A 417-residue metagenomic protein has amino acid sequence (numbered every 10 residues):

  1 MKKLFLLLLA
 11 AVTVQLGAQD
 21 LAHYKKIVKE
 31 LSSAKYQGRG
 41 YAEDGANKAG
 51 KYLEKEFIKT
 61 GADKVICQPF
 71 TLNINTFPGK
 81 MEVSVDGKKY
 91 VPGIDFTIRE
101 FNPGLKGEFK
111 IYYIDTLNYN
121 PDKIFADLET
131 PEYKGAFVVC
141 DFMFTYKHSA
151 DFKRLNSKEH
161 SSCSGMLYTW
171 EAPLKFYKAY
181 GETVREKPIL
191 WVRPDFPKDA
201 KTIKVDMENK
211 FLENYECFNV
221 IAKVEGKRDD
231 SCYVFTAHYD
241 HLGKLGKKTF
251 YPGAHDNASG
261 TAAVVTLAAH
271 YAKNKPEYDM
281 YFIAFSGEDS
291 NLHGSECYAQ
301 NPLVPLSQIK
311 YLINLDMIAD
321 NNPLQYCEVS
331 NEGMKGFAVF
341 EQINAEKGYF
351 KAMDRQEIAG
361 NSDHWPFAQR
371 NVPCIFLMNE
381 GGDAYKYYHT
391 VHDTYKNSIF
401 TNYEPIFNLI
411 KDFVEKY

Functional and structural regions predicted by a protein language model:
M1-A22: Bacterial Sec-dependent N-terminal signal peptides
D20-D44, T60, I66, K80-V85 (+3 more regions): N-terminal capping segment at the start of a domain
A34-D44, P69-L72, Y113-I114, C140-Y146 (+6 more regions): Second-shell loop/turn segments in exported
Q37-Y146: Noncatalytic luminal/extracellular "stalk/propeptide" segments of secretory-pathway proteins
P103-I111, D115-D122, W170-G253, A269 (+1 more regions): Soluble metallo-hydrolase cores and metallopeptidase-like ectodomains found primarily in the secretory/periplasmic
F142-M143, V220, F235, D240-H241 (+2 more regions): Alpha-helical metal-binding/catalytic segments enriched in His/Glu/Asp
A269, A384-Y417: His/Asp/Glu-rich mid-to-C-terminal helical/loop segments that flank catalytic regions of hydrolases
P276, F285-K386: Metal-dependent peptidase/peptidase-like ectodomains
